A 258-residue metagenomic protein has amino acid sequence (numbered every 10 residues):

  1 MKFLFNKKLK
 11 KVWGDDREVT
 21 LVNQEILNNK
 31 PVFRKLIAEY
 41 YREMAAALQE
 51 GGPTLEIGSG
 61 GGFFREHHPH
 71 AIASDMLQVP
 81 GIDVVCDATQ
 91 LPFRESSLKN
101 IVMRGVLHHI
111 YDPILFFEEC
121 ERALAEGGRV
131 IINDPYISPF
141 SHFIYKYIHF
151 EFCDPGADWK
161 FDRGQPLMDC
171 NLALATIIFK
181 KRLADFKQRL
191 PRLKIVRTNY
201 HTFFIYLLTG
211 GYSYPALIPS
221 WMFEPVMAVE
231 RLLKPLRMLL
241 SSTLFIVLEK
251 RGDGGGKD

Functional and structural regions predicted by a protein language model:
M1-T89: Conserved N-terminal segment of class I S-adenosyl-L-methionine
T89-I101: A short acidic, Gly/Pro-enriched loop at the edge of an enzyme's catalytic core that lines a small-molecule cofactor
M103-R104, I132: A short beta-strand submotif of the Rossmann-like class I SAM-dependent methyltransferase core that lines
H108-H109: A short His-aromatic
L115-R129: A short glycine-rich, Lys/Arg-flanked "PGG" loop and its adjoining helix->strand segment in the class I
I131-D162: Conserved class I S-adenosyl-L-methionine
L174-T198: Short alpha-helix
P235-D258: Core SAM-dependent methyltransferase catalytic element
